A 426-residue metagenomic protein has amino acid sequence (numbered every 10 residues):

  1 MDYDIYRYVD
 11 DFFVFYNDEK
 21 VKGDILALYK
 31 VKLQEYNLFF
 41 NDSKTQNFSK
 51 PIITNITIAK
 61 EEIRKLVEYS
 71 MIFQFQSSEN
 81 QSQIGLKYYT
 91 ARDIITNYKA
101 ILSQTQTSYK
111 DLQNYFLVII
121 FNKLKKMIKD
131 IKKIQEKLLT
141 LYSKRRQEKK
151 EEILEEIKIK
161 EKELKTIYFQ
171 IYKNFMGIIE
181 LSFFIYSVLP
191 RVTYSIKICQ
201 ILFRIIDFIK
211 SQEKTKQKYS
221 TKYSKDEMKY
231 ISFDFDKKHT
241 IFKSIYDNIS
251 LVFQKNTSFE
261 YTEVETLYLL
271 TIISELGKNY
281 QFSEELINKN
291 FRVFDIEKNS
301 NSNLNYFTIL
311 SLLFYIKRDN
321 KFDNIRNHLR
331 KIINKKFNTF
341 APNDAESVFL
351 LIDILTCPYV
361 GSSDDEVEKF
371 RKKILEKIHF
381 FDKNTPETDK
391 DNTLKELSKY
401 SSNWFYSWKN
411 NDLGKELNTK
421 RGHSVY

Functional and structural regions predicted by a protein language model:
D2, K30, N37-L38, G277: Glycine-centered secondary-structure boundary/capping sites
D2-N17: Catalytic palm active-site di-aspartate
I25-L33: Short amphipathic alpha-helices in soluble, non-transmembrane regions that often serve as interface/regulatory elements
Q34-Y69: Conserved catalytic core of two-metal-ion nucleotidyltransferases
T57-Y426: Right-hand nucleic-acid polymerase module
